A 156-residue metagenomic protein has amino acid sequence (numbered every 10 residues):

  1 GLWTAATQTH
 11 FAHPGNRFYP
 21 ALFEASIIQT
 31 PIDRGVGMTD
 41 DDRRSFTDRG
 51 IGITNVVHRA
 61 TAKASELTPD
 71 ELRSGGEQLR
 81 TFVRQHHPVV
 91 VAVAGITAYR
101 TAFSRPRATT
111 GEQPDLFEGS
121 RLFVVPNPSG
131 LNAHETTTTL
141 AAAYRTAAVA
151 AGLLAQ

Functional and structural regions predicted by a protein language model:
G1, I28, T97-A98, S129: Catalytic metal-binding/acid-base residues of hydrolase active sites
G1-T7: Short N-terminal binding/cap micro-motifs at the start of the first secondary-structure element
A5, H13-P14, A21, K63-R80 (+1 more regions): C-terminal capping/extension of enzyme domains
T7-D70: Short, surface-exposed acidic-centric catalytic microdomains
S26, T30, H87, G152-A155: Secondary-structure transition/hinge residues
D33-D42, A92-R100, G130-T138: Noncatalytic linker/hinge segments flanking ATPase motor cores
D48-R107: Internal catalytic-core helix/loop-beta-alpha segment that presents or stabilizes conserved functional determinants
